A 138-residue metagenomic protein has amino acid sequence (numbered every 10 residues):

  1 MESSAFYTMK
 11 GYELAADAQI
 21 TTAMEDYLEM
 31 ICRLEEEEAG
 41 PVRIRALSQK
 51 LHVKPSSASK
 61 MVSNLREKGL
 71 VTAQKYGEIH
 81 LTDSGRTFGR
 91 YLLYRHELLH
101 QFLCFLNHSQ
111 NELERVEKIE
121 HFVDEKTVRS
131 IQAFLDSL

Functional and structural regions predicted by a protein language model:
M1-T21: N-terminal leader segment of winged-helix/HTH proteins
M1-T8, Q101, L135-L138: Long, low-complexity, charge-rich intrinsically disordered regions
S4-Y7, R90-H96, N107-N111: Short acidic alpha-helix initiation/capping motifs at coil-to-helix transition points, especially at protein N-termini
L14-V53: N-terminal helix-turn-helix DNA-binding core of bacterial DNA-binding proteins
T21, L81-T82, D124: Residue-level signal for threonine
V42-I79: Canonical helix-turn-helix DNA-binding module
G77-R95: Basic, amphipathic "hinge/linker" alpha-helix immediately C-terminal to the N-terminal HTH DNA-binding motif
E97-F134: Amphipathic alpha-helical dimerization/coiled-coil segments that flank or bridge DNA-binding/regulatory modules
